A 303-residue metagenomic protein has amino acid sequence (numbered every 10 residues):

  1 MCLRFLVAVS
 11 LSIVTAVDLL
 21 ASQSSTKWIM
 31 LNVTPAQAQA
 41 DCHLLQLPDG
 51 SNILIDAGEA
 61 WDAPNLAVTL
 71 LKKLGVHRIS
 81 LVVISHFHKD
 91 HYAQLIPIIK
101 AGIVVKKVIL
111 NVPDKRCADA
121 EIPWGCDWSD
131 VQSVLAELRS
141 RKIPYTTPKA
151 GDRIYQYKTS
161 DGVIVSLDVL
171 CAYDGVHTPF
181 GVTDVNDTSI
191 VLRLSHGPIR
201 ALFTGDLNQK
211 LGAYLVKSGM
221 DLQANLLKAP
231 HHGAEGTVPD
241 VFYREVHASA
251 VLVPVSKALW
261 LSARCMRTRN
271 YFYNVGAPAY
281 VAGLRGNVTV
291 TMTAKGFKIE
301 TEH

Functional and structural regions predicted by a protein language model:
R4-D18: Bacterial N-terminal signal peptides
L19-H303: Non-globular, low-confidence helical/coil segments that flank catalytic cores
